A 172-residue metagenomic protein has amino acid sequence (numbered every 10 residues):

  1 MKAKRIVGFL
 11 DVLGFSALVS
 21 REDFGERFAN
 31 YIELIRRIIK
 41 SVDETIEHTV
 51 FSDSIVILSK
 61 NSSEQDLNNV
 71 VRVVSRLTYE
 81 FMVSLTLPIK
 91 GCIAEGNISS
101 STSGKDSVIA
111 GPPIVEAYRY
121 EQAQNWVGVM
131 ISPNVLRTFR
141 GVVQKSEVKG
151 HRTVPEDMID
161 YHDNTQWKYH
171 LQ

Functional and structural regions predicted by a protein language model:
M1-K4, W126-V127, I131-Q172: Intrinsically disordered, glycine/charged-rich C-terminal tails and inter-domain linkers that flank nucleotidyl cyclase
M1-R76, E80, S84: Catalytic NTP-binding/metal-coordinating core of nucleotidyl cyclase/transferase enzymes
S16, Q65, S100-S101, T138-F139: Eukaryotic short linear interaction motifs
V19-E22, S101-K105: Short acidic, glycine/proline-rich loop/turn micro-motifs
D53-L58, L87-S101: A short glycine-enriched loop-to-beta-strand structural element that forms part of the catalytic core of nucleotide
M82-S84, E95, P113-V135: Catalytic/regulatory signature loops of cyclic-dinucleotide turnover enzymes and related class III nucleotidyl cyclases
V108-G111: A short alpha->loop->secondary-structure connector
